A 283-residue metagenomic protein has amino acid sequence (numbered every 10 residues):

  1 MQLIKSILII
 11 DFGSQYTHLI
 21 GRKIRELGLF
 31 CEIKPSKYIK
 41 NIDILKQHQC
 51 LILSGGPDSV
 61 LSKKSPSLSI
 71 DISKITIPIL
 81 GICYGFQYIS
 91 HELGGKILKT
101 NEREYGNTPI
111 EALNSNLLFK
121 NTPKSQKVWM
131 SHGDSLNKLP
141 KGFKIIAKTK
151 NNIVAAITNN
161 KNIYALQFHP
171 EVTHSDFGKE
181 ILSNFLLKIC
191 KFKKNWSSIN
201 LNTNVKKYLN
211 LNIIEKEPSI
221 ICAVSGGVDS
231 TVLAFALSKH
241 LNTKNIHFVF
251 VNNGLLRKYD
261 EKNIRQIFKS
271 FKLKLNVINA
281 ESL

Functional and structural regions predicted by a protein language model:
M1-L53, P57-K63, S73-I75, H91-L283: RNA-binding accessory domains that recognize and position tRNA/RNA substrates
D71-G85: Short alpha-beta junction capping motif
G81, G85, S90, G226: Gly/Ala-rich beta-loop-alpha elbow adjacent to hydrolase catalytic centers
